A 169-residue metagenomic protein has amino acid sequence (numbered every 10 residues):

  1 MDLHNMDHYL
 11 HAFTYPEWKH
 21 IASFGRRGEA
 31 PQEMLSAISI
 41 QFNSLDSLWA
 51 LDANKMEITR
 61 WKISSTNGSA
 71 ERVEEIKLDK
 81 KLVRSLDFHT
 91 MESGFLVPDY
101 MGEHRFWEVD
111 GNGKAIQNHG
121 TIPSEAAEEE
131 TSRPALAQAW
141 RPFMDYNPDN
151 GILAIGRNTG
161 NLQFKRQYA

Functional and structural regions predicted by a protein language model:
M1-N5, A50-N54, V97-M101, N147 (+1 more regions): Conserved beta-strand positions in repeat-built beta-propeller and related beta-rich domains
D2-G25: Beta-propeller domains
M6-H11, M56-W61, E103-E108, G160-R166: Structural motif
Y15-E17, K62-T66, D110-G113, R166-Y168: Short loop/turn segments that connect beta-strands within beta-propeller blades
K19-N54, E74-D79: Blade-loop segments of beta-propeller domains
E33-Q41, K80-M91, A139-F143: Repeated scaffold domains used in trafficking and secretory/extracellular systems, primarily beta-propellers
L45-D46, M91-G94, D149-G151: Short coil/turn segments that connect the beta-strands within blades of beta-propeller domains
N54-H104, N118, I122-E130: Asp-box/WD-like beta-propeller blade repeats and closely related beta-sheet repeat scaffolds
